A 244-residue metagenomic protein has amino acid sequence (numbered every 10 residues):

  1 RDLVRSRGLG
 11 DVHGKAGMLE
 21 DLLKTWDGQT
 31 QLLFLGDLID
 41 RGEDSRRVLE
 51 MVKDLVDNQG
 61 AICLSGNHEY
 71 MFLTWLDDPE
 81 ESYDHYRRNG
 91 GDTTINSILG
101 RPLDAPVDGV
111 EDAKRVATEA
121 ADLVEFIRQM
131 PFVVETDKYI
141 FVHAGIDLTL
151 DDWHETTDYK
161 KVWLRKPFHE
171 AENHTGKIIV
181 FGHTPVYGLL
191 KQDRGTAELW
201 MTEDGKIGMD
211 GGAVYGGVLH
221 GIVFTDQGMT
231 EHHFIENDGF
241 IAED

Functional and structural regions predicted by a protein language model:
R1-M51, V56, A61: N-terminal active-site segment of His-dependent metallophosphoesterases
G8, L32-F34, C63-L64, I140 (+2 more regions): Residue-level marker for buried hydrophobic side chains located in beta-strands that build the well-ordered beta-sheet
D11, D37, G66-N67, H183 (+1 more regions): Active-site glycine-centered loops adjacent to acidic/histidine catalytic or metal-binding residues that shape
H13-G14, D40, Y70, I146 (+2 more regions): Short, glycine/acidic-enriched loop or turn micro-motifs at the edges of active sites
D21-T25, R47-E50, D77-E80, E155-T156 (+2 more regions): Short, glycine/charged-enriched secondary-structure capping and boundary segments
R41-P131, F168: Active-site neighborhood of divalent metal-dependent phosphoester bond hydrolases
N96, P102-V218, F224, G228-T230 (+1 more regions): Acidic, His/Gly-enriched loop-helix segments that form or flank divalent-metal centers in metallo-dependent hydrolases
H233-E243: Short, solvent-exposed aromatic-acidic interface loops
